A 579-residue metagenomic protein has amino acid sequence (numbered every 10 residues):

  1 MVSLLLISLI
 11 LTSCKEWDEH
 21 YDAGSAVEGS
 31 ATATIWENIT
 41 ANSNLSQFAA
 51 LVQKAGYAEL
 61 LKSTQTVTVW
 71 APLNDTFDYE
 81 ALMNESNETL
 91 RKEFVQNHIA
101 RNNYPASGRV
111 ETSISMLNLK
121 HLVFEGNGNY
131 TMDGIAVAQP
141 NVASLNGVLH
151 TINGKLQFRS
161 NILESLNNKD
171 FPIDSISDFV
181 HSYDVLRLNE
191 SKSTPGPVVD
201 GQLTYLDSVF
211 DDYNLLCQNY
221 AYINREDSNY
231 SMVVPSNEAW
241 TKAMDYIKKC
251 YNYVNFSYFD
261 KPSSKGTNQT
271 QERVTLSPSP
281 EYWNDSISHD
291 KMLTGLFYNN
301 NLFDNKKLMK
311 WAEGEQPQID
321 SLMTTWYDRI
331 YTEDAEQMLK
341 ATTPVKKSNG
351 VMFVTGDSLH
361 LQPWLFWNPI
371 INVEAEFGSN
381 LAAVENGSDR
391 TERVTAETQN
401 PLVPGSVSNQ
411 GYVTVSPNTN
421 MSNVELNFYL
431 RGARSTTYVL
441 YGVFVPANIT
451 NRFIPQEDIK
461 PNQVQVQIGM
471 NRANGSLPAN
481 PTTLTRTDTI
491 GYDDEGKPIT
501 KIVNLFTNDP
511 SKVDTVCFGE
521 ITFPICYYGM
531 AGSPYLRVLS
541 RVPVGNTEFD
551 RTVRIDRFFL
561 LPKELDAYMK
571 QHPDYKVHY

Functional and structural regions predicted by a protein language model:
M1-C14: Sec-dependent bacterial lipoprotein signal peptides
C14-Y579: Mature, structured domains of secreted/extracytosolic soluble proteins
